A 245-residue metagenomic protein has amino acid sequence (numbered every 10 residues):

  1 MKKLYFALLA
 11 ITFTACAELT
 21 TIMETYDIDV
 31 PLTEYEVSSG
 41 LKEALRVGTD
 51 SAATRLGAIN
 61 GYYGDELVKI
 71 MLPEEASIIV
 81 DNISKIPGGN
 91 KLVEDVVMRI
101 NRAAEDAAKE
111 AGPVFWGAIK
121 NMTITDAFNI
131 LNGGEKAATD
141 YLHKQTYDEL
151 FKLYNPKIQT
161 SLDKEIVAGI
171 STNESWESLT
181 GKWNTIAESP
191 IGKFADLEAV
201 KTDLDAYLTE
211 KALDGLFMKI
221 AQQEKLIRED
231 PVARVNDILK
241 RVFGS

Functional and structural regions predicted by a protein language model:
M1-L4: Positively charged n-region of N-terminal signal peptides that target proteins for export
T12-A15: C-terminal motif of bacterial Sec signal peptides marking the signal peptidase cleavage site
A17-T20: Bacterial signal peptide processing site
I22-A104: N-terminal Sec/ER secretory leader and immediately downstream segment of secreted/extracellular precursors
A52, T123, P231: Residue-level signature of catalytic and energy-coupling elements of molecular machines, predominantly ATP/GTP-dependent
L56, E110, D140, L150 (+4 more regions): Alpha-helical transmembrane segments and their juxtamembrane interface "caps" in small multi-pass membrane proteins
E94-K164: Mid-length scaffold segments of soluble, non-membrane domains
A168-D237: A structured, mid-to-C-terminal "fold-capping" secondary-structure block
